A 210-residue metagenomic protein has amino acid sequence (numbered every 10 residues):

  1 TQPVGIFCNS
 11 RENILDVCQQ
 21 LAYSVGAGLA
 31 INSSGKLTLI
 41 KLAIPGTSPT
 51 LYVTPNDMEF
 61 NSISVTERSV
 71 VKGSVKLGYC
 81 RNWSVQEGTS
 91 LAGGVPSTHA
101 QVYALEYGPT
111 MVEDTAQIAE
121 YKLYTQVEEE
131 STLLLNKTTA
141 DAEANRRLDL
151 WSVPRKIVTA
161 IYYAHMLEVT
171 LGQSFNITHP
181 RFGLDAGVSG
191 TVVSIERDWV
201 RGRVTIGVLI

Functional and structural regions predicted by a protein language model:
T1-I210: C-terminal extracytoplasmic interaction modules
